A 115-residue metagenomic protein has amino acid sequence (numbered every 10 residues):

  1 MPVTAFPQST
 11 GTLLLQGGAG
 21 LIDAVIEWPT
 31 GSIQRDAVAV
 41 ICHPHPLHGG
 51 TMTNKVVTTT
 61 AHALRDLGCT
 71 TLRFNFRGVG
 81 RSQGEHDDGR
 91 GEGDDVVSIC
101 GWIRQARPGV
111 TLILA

Functional and structural regions predicted by a protein language model:
M1-A37: N-terminal cap/lid segment of alpha/beta-hydrolase-fold proteins
G11, H43-L47, Q83: A general structural-boundary detector
L21, T30-N75: Short, surface-exposed "cap/lid" segments of acyl-processing enzymes
E27, A63-L64, I99, I103: Short alpha-helical scaffold segments that flank and stabilize functional sites
V56, H86-R107: Alpha/beta-hydrolase active-site loop
R77-D88: Glycine-rich "HGGG/HGxG" loop immediately N-terminal to the catalytic nucleophile of the alpha/beta-hydrolase
R107-A115: Alpha/beta-hydrolase fold nucleophile elbow
